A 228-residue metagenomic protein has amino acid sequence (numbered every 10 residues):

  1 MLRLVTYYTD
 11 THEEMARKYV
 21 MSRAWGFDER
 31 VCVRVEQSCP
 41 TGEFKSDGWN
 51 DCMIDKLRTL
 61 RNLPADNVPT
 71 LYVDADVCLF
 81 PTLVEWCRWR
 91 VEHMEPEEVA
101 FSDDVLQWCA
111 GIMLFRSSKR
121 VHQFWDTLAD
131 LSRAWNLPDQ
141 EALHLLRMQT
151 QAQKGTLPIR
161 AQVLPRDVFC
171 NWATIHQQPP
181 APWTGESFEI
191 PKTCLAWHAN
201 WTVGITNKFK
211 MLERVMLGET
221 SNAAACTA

Functional and structural regions predicted by a protein language model:
M1-V68, K119, L217-A228: N-terminal anchoring/stem segment of glycosyltransferases
L4, R23, L60, D76 (+3 more regions): A residue-level signal for conserved active-site and pocket-lining positions in enzyme catalytic cores
V5-Y8, F101, H198-A199: Short beta-strand/turn micro-motifs composed of small residues that flank or help shape donor/cofactor-binding pockets
T9-H12, S38-P40, V77-C78, V105-Q107 (+4 more regions): Short, solvent-exposed loop/turn segments at secondary-structure junctions
Y19-V20, E85-R88, L212: Short, glycine/charged-enriched secondary-structure capping and boundary segments
V31-R34, L71-D74, A100-F101, T156 (+2 more regions): A structural signal for short, well-ordered beta-strand segments and their strand-loop junctions that often border
C52-H122: GT-A fold catalytic core of metal-dependent nucleotide-sugar glycosyltransferases, centered on the diacidic
V121-A228: Catalytic core and acceptor-binding pocket of nucleotide-sugar-dependent glycosyltransferases
